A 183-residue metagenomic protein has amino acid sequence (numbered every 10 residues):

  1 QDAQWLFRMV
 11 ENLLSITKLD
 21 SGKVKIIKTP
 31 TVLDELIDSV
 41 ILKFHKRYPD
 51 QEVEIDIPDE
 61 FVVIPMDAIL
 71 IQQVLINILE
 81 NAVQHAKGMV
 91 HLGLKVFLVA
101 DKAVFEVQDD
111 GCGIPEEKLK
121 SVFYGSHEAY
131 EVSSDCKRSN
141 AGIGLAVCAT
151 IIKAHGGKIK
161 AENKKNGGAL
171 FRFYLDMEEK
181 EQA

Functional and structural regions predicted by a protein language model:
Q1-L6: Short alpha-helical segment of the dimerization/phosphotransfer core of two-component systems
S21-I26, V63-M66: Conserved micro-motifs of the catalytic ATP-binding
I27-V32, E52-V62: Conserved catalytic submotifs in the C-terminal HATPase_c
A82-V83: Short helix-loop "hinge" at the ATP-lid/N-box region of the Bergerat-fold HATPase_c
M89-D101: Short beta-strand/loop element within the Bergerat-fold HATPase_c
I114-H127, E131: Short conserved segment of the HATPase_c
